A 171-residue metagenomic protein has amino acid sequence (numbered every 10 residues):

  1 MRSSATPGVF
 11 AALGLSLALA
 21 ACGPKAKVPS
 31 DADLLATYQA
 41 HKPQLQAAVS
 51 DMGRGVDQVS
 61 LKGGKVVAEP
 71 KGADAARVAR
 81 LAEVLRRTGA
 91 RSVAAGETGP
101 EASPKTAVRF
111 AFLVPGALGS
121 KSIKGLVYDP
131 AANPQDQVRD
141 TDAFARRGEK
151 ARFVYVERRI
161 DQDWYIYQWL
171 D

Functional and structural regions predicted by a protein language model:
M1-A20: Sec-dependent bacterial lipoprotein signal peptides
S4-G8, K25, S30, K105 (+1 more regions): Generic low-complexity segments that are intrinsically disordered, proline-rich and/or Lys/Arg-biased
A12, V28, V154-Y155: Alpha-helical interaction segments
C22-A90: N-terminal export/targeting and maturation segments
V67-E157, Q168-L170: Short, solvent-exposed recognition patches
